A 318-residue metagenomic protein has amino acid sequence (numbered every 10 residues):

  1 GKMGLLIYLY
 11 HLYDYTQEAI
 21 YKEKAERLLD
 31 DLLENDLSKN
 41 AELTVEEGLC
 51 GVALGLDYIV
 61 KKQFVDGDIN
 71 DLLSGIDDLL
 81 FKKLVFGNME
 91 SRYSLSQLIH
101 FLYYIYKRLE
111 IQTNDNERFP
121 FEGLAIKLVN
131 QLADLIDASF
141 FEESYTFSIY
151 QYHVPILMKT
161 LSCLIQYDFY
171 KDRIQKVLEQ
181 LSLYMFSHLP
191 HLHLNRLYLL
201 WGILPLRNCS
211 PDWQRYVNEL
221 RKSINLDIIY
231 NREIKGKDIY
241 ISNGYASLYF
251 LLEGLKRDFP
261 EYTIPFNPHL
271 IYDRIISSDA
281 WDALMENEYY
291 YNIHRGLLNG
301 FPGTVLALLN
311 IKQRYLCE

Functional and structural regions predicted by a protein language model:
G1-E46: Internal amphipathic alpha-helical repeat/solenoid segments
G1-H11, V45-Y58, Y93-E110, S148-C163 (+3 more regions): Well-ordered alpha-helical segments within folded domains of soluble proteins
Q17-Y21, F64-G67, T113, K171 (+1 more regions): Flexible loop/turn segments at the boundaries of HEAT repeats in alpha-solenoid HEAT proteins
K24-N40, N70-N88, P120-E143, D168-L189 (+2 more regions): Long, well-ordered core segments of solenoidal/helical folds
A41-L49, V65-D71: Short, flexible active-site-proximal loops enriched in glycine and acidic residues
G55-N116, I126: Long, mid-chain structured domain cores
S91-K171: Solenoidal tandem-repeat scaffolds enriched in leucines and small polar residues
K107-K127, A138, C163, F169 (+2 more regions): Terminal, non-catalytic domain-edge segments
